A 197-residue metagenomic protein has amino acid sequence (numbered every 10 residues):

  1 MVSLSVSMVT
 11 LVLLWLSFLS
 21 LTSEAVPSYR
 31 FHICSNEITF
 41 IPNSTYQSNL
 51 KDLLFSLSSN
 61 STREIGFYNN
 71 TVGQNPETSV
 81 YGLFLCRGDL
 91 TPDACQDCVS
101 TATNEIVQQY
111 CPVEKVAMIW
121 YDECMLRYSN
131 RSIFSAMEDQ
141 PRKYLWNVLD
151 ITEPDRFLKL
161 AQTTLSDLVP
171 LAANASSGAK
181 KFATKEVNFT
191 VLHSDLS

Functional and structural regions predicted by a protein language model:
V2-S197: Extracellular secretory-pathway ectodomains and N-terminal mature segments of eukaryotic proteins
